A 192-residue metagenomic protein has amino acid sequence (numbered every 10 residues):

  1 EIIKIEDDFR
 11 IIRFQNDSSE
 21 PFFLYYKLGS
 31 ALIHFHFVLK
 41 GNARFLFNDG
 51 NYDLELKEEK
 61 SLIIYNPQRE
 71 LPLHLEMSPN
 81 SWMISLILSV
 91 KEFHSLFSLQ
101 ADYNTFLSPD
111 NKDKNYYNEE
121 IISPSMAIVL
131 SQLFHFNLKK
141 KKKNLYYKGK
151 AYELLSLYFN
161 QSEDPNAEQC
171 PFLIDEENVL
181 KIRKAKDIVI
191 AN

Functional and structural regions predicted by a protein language model:
E1-T105: N-terminal regulatory/effector-sensing and dimerization cores that precede helix-turn-helix DNA-binding domains
Y65-P67, I128-S131, R183, D187: Short, contiguous clusters of charged residues that form electrostatic/catalytic patches at enzyme active sites, used
H94-L96, Q100-N111, Y116-L130: A short mid-domain helix/strand-loop element embedded in enzyme catalytic domains that forms or borders the active-site
L107-I122, N137-Y146, S156-D187, A191: Short, Lys/Arg-enriched, Trp-marked, Pro/Gly-tolerant hinge/linker segments that flank
M126-K140: A long, hydrophobic alpha-helical segment
